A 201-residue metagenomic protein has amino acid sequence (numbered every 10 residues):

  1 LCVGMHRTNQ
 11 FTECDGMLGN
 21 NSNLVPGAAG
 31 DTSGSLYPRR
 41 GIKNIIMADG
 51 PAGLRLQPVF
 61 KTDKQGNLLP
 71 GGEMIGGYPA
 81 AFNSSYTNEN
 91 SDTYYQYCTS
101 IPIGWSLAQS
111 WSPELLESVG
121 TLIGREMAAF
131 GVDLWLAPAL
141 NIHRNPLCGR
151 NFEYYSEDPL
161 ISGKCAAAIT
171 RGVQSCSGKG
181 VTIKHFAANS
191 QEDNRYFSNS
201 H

Functional and structural regions predicted by a protein language model:
L1-H201: Glycoside hydrolase catalytic-domain context in secreted enzymes
